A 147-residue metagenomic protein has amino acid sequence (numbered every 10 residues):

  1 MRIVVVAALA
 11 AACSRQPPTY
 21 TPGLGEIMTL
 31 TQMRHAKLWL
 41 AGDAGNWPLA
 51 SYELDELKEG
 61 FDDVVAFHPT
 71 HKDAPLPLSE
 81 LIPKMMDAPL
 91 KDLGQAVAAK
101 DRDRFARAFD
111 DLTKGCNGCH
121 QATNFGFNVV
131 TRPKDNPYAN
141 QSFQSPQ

Functional and structural regions predicted by a protein language model:
M1-A7: Sec-dependent signal peptide recognition, specifically the positively charged N-region followed immediately by
P17-Q147: Sequence context surrounding c-type heme c attachment/ligation sites in exported
